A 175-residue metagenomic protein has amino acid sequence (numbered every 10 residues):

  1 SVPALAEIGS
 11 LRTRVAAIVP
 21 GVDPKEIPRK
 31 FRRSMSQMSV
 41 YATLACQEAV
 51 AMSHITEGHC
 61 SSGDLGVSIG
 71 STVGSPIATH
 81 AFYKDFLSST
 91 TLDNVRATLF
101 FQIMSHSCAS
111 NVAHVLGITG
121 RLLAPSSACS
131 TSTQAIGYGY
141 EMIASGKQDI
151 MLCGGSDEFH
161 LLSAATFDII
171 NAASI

Functional and structural regions predicted by a protein language model:
S1-R121, E141-A144, H160, T166-I175: Conserved "HGTGT" condensation-loop signature of ketosynthase/thiolase-family condensing enzymes that catalyze
R121-S127: Short loop-beta-helix segment that forms the pyridoxal 5′-phosphate
S132: Short conserved active-site loop signatures built around small residues
Y138: Internal active-site segments that recognize and position negatively charged phosphoryl groups and nucleotide moieties
Q148-M151: Short, high-confidence coil segments that cap the C-terminus of an alpha-helix and link into the following beta-strand
G154: Conserved residues at the C-terminal ends of beta-strands
D157: Catalytic metal-binding/acid-base residues of hydrolase active sites
